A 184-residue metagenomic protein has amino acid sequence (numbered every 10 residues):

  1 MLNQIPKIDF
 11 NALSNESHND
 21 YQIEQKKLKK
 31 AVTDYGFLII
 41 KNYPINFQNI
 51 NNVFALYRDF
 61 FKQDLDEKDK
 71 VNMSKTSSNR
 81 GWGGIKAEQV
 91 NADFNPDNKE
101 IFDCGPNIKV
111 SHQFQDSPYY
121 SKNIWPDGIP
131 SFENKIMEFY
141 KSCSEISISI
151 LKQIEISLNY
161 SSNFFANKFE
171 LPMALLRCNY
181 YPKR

Functional and structural regions predicted by a protein language model:
M1-R184: Peripheral, non-catalytic segments flanking oxidoreductase cores
